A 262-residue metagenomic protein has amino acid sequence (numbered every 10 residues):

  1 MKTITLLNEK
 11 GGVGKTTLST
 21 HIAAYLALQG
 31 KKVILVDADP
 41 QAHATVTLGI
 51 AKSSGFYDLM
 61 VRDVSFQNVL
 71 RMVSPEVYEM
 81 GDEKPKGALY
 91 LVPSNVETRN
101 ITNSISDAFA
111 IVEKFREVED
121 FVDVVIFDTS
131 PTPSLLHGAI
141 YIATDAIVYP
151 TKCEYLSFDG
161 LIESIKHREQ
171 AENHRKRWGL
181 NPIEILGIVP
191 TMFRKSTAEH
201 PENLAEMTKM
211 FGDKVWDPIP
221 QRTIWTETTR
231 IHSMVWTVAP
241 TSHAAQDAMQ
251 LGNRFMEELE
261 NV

Functional and structural regions predicted by a protein language model:
M1-V262: P-loop NTP-binding core
